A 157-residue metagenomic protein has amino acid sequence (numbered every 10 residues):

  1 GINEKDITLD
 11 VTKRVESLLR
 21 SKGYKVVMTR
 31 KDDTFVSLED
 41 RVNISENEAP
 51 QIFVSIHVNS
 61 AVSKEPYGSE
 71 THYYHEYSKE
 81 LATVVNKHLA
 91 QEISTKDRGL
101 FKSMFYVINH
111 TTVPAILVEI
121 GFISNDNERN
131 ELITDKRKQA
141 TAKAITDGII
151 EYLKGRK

Functional and structural regions predicted by a protein language model:
G1-K87, Q91-E92: Catalytic-core regions of hydrolytic enzymes
E16, N86-I93, A142, T146-L153: Short amphipathic alpha-helical signal-transduction/dimerization elements
Y24-D32, T95-S103, R156-K157: Surface-exposed patches in mature extracellular/periplasmic domains of secreted proteins
L38, T95, T134-D135: Short alpha-helical segments used as structural interaction elements across diverse proteins
E48, S55-S63, H72-Y73, G99-K157: Active-site-adjacent mobile loop/cap segments within catalytic or ligand-binding domains
